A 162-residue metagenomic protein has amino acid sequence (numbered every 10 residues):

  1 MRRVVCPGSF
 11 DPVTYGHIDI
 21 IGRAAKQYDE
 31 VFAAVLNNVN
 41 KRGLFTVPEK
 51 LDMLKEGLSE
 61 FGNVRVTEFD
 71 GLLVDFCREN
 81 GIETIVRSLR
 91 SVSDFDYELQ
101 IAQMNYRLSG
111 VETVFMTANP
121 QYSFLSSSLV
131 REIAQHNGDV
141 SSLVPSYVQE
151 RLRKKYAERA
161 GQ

Functional and structural regions predicted by a protein language model:
M1-Q162: Nucleotidyltransferase catalytic core that binds NTPs
